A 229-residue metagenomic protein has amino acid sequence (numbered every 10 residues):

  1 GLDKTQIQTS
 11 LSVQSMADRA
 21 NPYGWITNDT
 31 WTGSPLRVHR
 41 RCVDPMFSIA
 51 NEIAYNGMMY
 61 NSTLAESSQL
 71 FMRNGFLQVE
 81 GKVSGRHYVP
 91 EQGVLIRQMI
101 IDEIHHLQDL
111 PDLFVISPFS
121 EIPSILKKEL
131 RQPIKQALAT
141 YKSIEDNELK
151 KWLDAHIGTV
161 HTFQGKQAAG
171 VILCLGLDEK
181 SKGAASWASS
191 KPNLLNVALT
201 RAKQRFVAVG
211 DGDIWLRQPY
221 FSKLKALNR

Functional and structural regions predicted by a protein language model:
G1, Q108-F114, E121-T200, G212-L216: Conserved helicase C-terminal RecA-like lobe
G1-S34, K180-R229: Helicase C-terminal subdomain and adjacent C-terminal extension
D3-S10, L36-R40, K82, R86-V89 (+2 more regions): Hydrophobic alpha-helical scaffolding
A17-D29, A65-F71, A139-K151: Short, conserved catalytic or adaptor-binding loops enriched in Gly and charged residues
T27-N74: Coupling/hinge elements of helicase-like and P-loop NTPase modules
T32-R37, G75-L77, G158, V171-L173 (+1 more regions): Hydrophobic/aromatic beta-strand patches that form the interior of the parallel beta-sheet core in alpha/beta enzyme
R41-N51, Q69, T140-I144, D213 (+2 more regions): The feature marks helicase ATPase cores and/or their adjacent C-terminal helical subdomains in SF1/SF2/AAA+ helicases
G57-R131: Conserved helicase/translocase motor-coupling segment
